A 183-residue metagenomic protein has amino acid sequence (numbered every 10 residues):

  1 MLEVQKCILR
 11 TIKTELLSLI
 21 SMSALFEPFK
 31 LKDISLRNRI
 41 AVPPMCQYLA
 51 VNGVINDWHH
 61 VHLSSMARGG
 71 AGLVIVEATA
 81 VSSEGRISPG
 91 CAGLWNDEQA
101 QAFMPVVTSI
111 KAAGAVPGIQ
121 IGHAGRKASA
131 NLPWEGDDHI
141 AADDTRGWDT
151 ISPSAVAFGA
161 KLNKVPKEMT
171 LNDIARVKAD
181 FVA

Functional and structural regions predicted by a protein language model:
T11-T14: Ala/Thr-enriched low-complexity intrinsically disordered regions
S21-A124, A128-N131: N-terminal capping/small domains of soluble enzymes
T108, V116, G122-A183: Non-globular sequence segments
